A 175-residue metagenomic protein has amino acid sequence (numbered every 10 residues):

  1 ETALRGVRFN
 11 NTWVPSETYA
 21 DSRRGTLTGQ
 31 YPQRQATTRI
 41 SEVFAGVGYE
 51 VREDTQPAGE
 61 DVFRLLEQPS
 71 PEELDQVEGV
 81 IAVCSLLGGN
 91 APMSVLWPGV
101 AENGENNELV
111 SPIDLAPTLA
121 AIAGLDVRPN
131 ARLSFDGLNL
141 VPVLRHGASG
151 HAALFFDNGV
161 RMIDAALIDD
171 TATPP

Functional and structural regions predicted by a protein language model:
E1-P175: Formylglycine-dependent sulfatase
